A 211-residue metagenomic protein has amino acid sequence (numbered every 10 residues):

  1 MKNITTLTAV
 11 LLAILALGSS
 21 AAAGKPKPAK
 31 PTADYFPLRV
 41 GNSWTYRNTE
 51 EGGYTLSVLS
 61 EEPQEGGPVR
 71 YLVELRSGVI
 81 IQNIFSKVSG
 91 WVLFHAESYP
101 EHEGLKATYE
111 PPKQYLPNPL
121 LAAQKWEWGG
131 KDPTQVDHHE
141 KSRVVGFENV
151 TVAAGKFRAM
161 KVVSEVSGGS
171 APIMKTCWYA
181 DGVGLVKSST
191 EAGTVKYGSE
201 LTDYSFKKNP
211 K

Functional and structural regions predicted by a protein language model:
M1-A9: Bacterial N-terminal signal peptides that target proteins for export
T8-G18: Bacterial N-terminal signal peptides
S19-A23: Sec/Tat signal peptide C-region and signal peptidase I cleavage site
G24-K211: Conserved functional acidic sites
